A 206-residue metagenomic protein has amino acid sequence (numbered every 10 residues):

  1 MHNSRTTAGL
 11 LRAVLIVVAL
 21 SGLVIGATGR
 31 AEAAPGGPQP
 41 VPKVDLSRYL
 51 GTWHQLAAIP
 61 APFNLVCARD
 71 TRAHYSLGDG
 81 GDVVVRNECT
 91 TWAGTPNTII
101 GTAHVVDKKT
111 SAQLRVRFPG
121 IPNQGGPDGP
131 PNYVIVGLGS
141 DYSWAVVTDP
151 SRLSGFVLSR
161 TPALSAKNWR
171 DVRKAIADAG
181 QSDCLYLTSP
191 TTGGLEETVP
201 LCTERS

Functional and structural regions predicted by a protein language model:
H2-S206: A beta-rich soluble binding module of mature secreted/lumenal proteins
